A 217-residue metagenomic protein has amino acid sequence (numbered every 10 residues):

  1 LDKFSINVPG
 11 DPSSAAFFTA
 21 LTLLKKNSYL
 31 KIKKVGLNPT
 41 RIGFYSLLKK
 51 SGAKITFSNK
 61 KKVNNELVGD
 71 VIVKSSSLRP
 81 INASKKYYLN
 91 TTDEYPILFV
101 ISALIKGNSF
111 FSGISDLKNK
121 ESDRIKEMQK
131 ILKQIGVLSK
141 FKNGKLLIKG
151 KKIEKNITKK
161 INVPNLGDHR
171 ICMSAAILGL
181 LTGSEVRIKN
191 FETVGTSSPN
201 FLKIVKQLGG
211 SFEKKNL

Functional and structural regions predicted by a protein language model:
L1-L217: Short, structured segments at the rim of ligand-binding sites
